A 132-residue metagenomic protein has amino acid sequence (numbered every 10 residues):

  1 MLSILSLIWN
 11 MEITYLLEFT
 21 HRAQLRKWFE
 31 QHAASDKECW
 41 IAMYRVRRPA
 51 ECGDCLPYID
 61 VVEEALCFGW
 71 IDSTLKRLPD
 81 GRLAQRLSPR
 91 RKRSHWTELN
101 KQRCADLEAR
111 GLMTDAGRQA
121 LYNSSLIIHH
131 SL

Functional and structural regions predicted by a protein language model:
I4-L132: Charge-dense, helix-prone N-terminal extensions
